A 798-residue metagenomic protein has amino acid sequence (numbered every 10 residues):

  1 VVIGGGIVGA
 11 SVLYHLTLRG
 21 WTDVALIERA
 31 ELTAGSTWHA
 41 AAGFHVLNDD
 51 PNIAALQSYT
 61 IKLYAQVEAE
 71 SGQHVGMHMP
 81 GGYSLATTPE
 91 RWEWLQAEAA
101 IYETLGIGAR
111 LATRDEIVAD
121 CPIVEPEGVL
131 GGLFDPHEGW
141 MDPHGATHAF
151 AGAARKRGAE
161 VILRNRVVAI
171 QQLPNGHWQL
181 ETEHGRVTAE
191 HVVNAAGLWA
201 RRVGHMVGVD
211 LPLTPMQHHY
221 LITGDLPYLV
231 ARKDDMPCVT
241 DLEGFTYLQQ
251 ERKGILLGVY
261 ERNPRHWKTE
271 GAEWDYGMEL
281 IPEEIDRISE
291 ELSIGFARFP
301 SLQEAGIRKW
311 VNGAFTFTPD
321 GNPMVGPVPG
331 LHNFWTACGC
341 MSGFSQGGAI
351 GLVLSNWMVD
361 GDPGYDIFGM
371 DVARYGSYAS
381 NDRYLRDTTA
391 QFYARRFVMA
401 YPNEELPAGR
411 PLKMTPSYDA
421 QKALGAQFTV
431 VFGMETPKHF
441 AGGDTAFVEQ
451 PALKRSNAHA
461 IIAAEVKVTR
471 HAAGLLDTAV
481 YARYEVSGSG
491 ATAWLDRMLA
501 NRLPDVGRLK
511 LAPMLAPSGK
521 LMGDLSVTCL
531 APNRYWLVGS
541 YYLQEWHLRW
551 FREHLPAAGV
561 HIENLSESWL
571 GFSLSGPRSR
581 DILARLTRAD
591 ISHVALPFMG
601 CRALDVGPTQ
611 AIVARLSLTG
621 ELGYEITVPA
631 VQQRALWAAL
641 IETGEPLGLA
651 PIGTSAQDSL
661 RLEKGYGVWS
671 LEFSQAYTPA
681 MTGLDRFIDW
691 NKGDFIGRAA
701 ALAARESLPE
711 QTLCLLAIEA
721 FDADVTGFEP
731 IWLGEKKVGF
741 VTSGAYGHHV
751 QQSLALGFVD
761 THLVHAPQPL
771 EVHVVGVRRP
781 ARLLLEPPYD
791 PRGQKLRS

Functional and structural regions predicted by a protein language model:
V1-V8, A25: Beta1/beta-strand and adjacent pyrophosphate-binding region of the FAD-binding site in flavoprotein oxidoreductases
S11, I170-P282, E290-R298, R383-R395 (+3 more regions): Flavin-dependent oxidoreductases
T17-T37: Glycine-rich FAD pyrophosphate-binding loop
A41-V46, G82-S84, G208-D234, E290 (+4 more regions): Central beta-strand plus flanking loop segment that forms part of the substrate or channel wall within the catalytic
A42-D120, E243-L248, R252-L256, D275 (+4 more regions): Dinucleotide-binding Rossmann-like beta1-alpha1 core, especially the glycine-rich loop that anchors the ADP
A65-Q66, E70-Q73, H78, A86-L163 (+5 more regions): Flavin (FAD/FMN) cofactor-binding and adjacent substrate-gating region of FAD-dependent oxidoreductase domains
P143, E243, R252, W274-G409 (+1 more regions): C-terminal catalytic lobe of FAD-dependent flavoproteins
Y365-S798: Glycine/proline-enriched, intrinsically flexible loops and inter-domain linkers
